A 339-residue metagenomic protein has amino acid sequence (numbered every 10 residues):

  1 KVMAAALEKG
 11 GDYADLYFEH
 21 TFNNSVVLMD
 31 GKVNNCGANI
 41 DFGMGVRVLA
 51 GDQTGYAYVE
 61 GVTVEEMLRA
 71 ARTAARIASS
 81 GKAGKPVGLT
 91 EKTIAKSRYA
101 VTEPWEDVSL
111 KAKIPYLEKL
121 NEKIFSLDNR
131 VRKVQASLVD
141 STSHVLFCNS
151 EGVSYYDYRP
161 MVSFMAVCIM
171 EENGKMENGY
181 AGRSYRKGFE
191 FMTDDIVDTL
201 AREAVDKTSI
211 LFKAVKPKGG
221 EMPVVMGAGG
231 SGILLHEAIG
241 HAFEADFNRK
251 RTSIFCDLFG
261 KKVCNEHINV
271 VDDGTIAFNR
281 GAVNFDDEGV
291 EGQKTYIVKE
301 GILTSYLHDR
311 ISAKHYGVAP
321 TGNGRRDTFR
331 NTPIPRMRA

Functional and structural regions predicted by a protein language model:
K1-A339: N-terminal small-residue-enriched
